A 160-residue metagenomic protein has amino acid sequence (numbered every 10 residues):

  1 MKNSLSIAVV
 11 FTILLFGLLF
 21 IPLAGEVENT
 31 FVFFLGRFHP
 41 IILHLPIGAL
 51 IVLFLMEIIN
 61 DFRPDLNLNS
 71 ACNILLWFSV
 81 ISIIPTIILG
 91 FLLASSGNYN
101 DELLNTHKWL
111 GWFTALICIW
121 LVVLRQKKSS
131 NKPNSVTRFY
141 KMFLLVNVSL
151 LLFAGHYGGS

Functional and structural regions predicted by a protein language model:
M1-S160: Polytopic transmembrane helical bundles with strong interfacial aromatic enrichment
